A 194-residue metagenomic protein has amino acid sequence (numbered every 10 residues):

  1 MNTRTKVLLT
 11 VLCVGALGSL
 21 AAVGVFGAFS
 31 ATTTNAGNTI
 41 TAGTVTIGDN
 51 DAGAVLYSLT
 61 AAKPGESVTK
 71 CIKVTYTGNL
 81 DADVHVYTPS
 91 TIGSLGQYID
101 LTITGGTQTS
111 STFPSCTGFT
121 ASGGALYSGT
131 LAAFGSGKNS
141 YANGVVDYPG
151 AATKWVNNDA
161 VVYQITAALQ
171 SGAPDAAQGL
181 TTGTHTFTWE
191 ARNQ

Functional and structural regions predicted by a protein language model:
M1-P64, T181-Q194: Short, polar/proline-rich extracytoplasmic segments that appear immediately after membrane translocation
N2-L12, F26, A52, D100-Q170: Signature of Gram-negative chaperone-usher
L12-C13, L17-L20, T44-V45, I72-Y76 (+2 more regions): N-terminal start-of-chain detector that recognizes signal peptides and the immediate post-cleavage beginning
G18, S30-A31, K70-A125, G129: Surface-exposed interaction patch
N38, V45, V84, I99 (+1 more regions): A broad, low-specificity signal marking well-ordered, structured residues that form hydrophobic/aromatic
K63-I92, V146-Q194: C-terminal, structured domain-capping segment
